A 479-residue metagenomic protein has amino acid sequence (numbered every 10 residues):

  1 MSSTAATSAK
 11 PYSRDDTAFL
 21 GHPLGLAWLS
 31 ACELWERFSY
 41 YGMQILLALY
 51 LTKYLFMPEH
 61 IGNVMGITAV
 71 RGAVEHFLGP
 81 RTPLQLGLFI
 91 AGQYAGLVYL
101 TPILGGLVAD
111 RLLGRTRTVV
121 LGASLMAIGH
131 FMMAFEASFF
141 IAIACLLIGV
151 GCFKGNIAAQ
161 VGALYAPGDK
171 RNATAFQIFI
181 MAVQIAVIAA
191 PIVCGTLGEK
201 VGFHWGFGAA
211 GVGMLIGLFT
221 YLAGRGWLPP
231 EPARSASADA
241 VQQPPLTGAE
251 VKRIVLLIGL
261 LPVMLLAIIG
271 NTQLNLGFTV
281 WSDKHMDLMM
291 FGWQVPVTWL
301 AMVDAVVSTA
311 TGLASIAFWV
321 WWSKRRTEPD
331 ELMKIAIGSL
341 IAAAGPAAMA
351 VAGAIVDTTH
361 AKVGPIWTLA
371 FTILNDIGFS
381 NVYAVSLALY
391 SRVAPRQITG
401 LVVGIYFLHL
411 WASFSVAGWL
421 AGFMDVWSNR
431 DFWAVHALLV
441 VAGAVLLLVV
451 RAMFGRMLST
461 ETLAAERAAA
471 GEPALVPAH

Functional and structural regions predicted by a protein language model:
M1-G25, P167-G168, C194-W293, S315 (+2 more regions): Intracellular loop-helix junctions on the cytosolic face of multi-pass helical membrane proteins
L34, G129, S138-F153, T358-N381: Hydrophobic core of transmembrane alpha-helices in multi-pass small-molecule transporters, especially MFS/SLC-type
L88-L107, M302-S315: Central cavity-lining transmembrane alpha-helices of secondary-active solute carriers, predominantly the Major
V98, R171-E199, G206-Y221, D304-S308 (+1 more regions): Glycine-rich segments within core transmembrane alpha-helices of 12-TM secondary carriers
T101-F131: Conserved MFS/SLC helix-loop-helix module at the cytosolic interface between two early adjacent transmembrane helices
S124-I141, S339-H360: C-terminal ends and interior cores of transmembrane alpha-helices in multi-pass membrane transporters/permeases
T196-V212, E328-M333, V363, G422-A442: A membrane-interface helix-boundary motif in multi-pass transporters
A223, W293-K324, I337-P346: Transmembrane alpha-helices of Major Facilitator/SLC transporters
